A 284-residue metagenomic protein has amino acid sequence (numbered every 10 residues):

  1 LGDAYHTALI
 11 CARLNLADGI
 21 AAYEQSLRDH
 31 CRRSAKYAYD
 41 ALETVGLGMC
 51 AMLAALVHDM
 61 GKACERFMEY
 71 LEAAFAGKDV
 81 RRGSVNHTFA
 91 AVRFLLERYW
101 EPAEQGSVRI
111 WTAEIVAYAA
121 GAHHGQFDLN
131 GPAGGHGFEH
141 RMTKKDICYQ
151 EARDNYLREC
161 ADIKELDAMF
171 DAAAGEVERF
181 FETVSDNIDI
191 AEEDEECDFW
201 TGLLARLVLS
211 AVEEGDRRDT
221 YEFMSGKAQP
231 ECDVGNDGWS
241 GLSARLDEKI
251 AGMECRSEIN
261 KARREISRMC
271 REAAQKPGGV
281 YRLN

Functional and structural regions predicted by a protein language model:
L1-K249: Accessory nucleic-acid engagement/destabilization modules that flank
A17, K276-P277: Intrinsically disordered, low-complexity segments enriched in small/polar residues
Y23-L27, A251-A262: Dynamic helix-loop-helix/coil hinge segments at AAA+ ATPase domain boundaries and subdomain interfaces
W239-L242, I259, R263: A conserved cap/lid and substrate-binding interface adjacent to the catalytic center of lipid-processing enzymes
R264-K276: Pre-Walker A adenine-sensing motif
P277-N284: Walker A/P-loop
